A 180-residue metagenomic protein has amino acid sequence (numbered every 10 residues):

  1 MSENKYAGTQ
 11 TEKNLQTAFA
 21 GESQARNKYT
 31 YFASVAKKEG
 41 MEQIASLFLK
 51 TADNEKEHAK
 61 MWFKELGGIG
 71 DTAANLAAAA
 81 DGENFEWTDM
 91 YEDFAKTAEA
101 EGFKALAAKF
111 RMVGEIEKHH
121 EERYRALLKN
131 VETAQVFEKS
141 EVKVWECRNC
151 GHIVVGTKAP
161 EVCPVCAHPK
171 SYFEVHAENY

Functional and structural regions predicted by a protein language model:
M1-Y180: Non-heme di-metal
